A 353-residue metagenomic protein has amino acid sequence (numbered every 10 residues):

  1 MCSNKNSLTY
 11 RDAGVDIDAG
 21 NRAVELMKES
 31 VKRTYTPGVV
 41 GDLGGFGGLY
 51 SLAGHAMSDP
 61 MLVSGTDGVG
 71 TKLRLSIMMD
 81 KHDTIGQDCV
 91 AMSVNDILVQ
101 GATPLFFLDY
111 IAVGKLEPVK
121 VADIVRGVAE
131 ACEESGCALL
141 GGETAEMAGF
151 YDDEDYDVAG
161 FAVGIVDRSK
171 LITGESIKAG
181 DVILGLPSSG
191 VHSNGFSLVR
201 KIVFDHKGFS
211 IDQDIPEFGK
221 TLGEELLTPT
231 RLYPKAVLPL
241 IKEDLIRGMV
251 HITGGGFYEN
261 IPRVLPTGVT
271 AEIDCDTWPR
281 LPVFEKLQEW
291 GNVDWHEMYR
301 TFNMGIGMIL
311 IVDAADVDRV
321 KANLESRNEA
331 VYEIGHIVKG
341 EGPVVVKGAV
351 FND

Functional and structural regions predicted by a protein language model:
C2-D12, K120-A138, Y151-Y156, S210 (+2 more regions): Glycine-/charge-enriched secondary-structure boundary and capping motifs
C2-P37: N-terminal amphipathic/basic leader segments beginning at the initiator methionine
V15, A19, I85, N194 (+2 more regions): A generic structural signal for residues located within well-ordered alpha-helices of large catalytic or ligand-binding
D16, D67, G180, H251 (+1 more regions): Residue-level signature of catalytic and energy-coupling elements of molecular machines, predominantly ATP/GTP-dependent
V24, A122-V125, F196: Hydrophobic face of alpha-helices
M27, L49, S93-V94, V199-I202 (+4 more regions): Buried hydrophobic packing segments
E29-S189: Glycine-rich phosphate/pyrophosphate-binding loop regions near the starts of catalytic domains
D157, K170-F218, L222: Short, acidic (Asp/Glu-rich) active-site segment that either coordinates a divalent metal cofactor
